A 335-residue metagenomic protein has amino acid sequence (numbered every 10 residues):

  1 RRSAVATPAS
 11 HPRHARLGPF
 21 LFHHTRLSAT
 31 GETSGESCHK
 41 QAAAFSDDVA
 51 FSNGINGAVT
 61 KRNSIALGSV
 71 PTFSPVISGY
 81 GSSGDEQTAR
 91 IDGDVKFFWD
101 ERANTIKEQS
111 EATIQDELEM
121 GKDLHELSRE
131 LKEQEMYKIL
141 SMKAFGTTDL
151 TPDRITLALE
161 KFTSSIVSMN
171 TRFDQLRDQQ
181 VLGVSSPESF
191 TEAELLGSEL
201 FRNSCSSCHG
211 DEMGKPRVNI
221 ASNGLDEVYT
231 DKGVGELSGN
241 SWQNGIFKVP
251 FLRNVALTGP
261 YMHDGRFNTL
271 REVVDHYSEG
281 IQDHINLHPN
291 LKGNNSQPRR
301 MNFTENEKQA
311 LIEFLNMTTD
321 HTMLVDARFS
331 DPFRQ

Functional and structural regions predicted by a protein language model:
R1-Q335: Periplasmic c-type cytochrome electron-transfer domains
